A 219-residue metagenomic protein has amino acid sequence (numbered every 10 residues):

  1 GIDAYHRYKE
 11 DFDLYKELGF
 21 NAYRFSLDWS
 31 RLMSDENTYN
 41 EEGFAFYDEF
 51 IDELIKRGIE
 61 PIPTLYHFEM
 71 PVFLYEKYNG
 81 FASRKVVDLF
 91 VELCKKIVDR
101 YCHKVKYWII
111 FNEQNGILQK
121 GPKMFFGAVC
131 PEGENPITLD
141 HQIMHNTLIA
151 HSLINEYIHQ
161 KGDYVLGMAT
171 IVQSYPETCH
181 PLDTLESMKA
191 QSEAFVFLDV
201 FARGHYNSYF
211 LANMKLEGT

Functional and structural regions predicted by a protein language model:
G1-H6, F12, K16-N21, S30-T219: Non-catalytic scaffold segments within catalytic domains of secreted glycoside hydrolases
